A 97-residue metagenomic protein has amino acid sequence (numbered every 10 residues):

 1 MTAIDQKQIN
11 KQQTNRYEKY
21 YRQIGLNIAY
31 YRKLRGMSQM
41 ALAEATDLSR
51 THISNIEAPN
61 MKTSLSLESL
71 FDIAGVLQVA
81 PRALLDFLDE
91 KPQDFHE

Functional and structural regions predicted by a protein language model:
T2-Q6, N10, G75, A83-E97: Short, charged recognition helix plus adjacent turn of helix-turn-helix-like nucleic-acid-binding domains
L26-A45: Short basic helix-loop element that most often maps to the first helix and adjoining turn of HTH DNA-binding modules
I28, L42-A43, I53-I56, L84: Conserved hydrophobic/aromatic packing and binding residues within compact polymer-binding modules
D47-T63: Recognition helix of helix-turn-helix/homeodomain-like DNA-binding domains that insert into the DNA major groove
E57, S69, L88: DNA major-groove recognition helix of helix-turn-helix
N60-G75: Short, basic-rich loop-to-helix N-cap that marks the start of a DNA-contacting helix
